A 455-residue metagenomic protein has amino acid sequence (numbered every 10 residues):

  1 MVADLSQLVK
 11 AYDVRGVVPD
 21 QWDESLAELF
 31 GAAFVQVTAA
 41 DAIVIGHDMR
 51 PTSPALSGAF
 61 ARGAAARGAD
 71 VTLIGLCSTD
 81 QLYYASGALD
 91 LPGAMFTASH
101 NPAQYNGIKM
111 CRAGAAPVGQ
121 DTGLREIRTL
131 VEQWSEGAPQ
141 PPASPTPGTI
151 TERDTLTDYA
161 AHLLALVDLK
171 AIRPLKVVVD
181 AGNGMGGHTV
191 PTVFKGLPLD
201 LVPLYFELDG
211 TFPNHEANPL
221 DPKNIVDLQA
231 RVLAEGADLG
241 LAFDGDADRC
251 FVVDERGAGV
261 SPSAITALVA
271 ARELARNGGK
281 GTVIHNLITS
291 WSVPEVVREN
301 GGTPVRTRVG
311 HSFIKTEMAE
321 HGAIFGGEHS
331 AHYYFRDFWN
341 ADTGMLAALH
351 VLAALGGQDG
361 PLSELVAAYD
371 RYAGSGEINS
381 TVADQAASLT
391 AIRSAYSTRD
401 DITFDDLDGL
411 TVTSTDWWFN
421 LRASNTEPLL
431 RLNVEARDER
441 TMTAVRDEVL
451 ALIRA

Functional and structural regions predicted by a protein language model:
M1-R62, A66-G68, P92, T149-L175: An N-terminal, well-structured beta->alpha segment
D41-D48, T72, K176-V178, G281-L287 (+1 more regions): Short glycine-rich phosphate-binding loop at a beta-alpha junction
I43-N106, L164-A165, T192-V253: N-terminal small/polar loop signature for handling phosphorylated ligands or for N-terminal nucleophile
G46-H47, V179-A181, N214, D254 (+2 more regions): Short glycine-centered, acidic/aromatic-flanked micro-motifs in structured strand/loop junctions that mark active-site
Q104-T129, V253-V269, W339-L349, L355: A short, gly/pro- and small-residue-rich
N106-E235: Gly/Ser/Thr-enriched, mixed-charge loops and adjacent short helices that form phosphate/oxyanion-binding elements
R125-A160, E255-H329, Y333-F335: Proline/glycine-rich low-complexity loops and linkers
L239, G279-A455: Phosphate-binding and adjacent anionic-ligand microenvironments
